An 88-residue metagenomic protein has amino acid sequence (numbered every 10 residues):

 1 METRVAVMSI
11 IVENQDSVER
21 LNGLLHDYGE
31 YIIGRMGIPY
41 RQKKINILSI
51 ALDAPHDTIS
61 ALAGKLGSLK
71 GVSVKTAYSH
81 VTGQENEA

Functional and structural regions predicted by a protein language model:
M1-A88: Long, contiguous binding/interaction regions
